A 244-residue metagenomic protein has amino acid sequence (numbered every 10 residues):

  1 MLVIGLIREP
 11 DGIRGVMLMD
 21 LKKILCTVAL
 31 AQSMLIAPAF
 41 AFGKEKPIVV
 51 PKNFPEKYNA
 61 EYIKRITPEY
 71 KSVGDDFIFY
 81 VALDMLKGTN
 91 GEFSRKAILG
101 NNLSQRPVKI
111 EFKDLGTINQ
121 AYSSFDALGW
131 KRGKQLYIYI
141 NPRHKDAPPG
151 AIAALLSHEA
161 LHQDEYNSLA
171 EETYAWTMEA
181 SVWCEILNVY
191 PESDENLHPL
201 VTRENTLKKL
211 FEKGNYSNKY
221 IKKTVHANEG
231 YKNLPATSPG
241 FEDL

Functional and structural regions predicted by a protein language model:
L2-L18: Short, Lys/Arg-enriched N-terminal segments with co-localized hydrophobic residues within the first ~10-30 amino acids
M17-V28: Bacterial N-terminal signal peptides that target proteins for export
C26-L30, M34, P38: Hydrophobic helical h-region of N-terminal Sec-dependent signal peptides in bacterial secretory/periplasmic proteins
Y58-L136: Auxiliary, metal-adjacent structural segments of Zn-dependent hydrolase domains
I138-A154: Short pre-active-site segment immediately N-terminal to the catalytic Zn-binding motif
A154-Q163: Active-site recognition of the HExxH zinc-binding catalytic motif
N167-N205: Post-HExxH zinc-binding segment in Zn-dependent metallohydrolases
E212-L244: Pan-zinc metallopeptidase signature
